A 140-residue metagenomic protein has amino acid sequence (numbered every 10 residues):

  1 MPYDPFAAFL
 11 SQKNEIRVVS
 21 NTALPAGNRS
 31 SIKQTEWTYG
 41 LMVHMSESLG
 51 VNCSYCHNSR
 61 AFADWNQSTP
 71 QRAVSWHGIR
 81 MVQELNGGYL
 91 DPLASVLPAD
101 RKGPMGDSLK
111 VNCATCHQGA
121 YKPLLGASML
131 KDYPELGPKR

Functional and structural regions predicted by a protein language model:
M1-R140: Sequence context surrounding c-type heme c attachment/ligation sites in exported
